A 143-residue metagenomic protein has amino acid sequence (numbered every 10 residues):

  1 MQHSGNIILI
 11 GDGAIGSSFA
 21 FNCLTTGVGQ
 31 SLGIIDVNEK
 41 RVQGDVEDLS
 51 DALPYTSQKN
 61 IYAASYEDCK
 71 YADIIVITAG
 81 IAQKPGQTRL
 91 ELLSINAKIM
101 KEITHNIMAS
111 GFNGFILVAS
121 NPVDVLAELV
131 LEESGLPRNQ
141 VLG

Functional and structural regions predicted by a protein language model:
Q2-I7: Extreme N-terminal starter segment of soluble prokaryotic enzymes
D12-G13: Glycine-rich Rossmann-fold phosphate-binding loop(s) that bind the pyrophosphate of adenine dinucleotide cofactors
G16-S17: N-terminal Rossmann-fold NAD(P) dinucleotide-binding loop
C23: Aromatic pocket-lining residues of Rossmann-like dinucleotide-binding sites
S31, I35-Y71: Conserved N-terminal Rossmann-fold NAD(P) cofactor-binding segment
V42, I75, L117: Residue-level signature of catalytic and energy-coupling elements of molecular machines, predominantly ATP/GTP-dependent
P54-N113: Rossmann-like NAD(P)-binding element
R89-G143: Rossmann-like NAD(P)(H) cofactor-binding subdomain of soluble oxidoreductases
